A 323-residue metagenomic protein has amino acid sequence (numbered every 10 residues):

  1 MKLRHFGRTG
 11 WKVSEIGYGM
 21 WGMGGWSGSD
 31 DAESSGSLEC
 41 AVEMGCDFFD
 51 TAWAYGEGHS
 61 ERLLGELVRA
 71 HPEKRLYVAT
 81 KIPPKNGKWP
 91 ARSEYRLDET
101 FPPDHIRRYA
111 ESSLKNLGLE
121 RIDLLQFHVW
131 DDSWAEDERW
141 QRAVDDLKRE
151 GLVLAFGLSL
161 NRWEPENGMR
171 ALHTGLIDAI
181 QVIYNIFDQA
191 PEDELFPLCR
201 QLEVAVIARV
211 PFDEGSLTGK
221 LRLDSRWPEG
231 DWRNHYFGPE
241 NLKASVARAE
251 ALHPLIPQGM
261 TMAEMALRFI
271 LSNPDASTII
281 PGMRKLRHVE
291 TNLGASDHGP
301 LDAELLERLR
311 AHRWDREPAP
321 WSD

Functional and structural regions predicted by a protein language model:
M1-L76: N-terminal binding-site loop/beta-alpha segment at the start of enzyme catalytic domains that lines or forms
K12, V42-G45, P72, G118-R121 (+4 more regions): Short loop/turn motifs at secondary-structure junctions
E15, F48, R121-L124, L154-A155 (+2 more regions): Residues at the N-termini of beta-strands
S29-A41, T100-L117, R162-A171: Short, acidic/polar
E33, V129-D323: Beta/alpha (TIM)-barrel catalytic core signal, keyed to glycine-rich beta->alpha loops juxtaposed to Asp/Glu that bind
K74-G87: A short, structured active-site edge motif that brings together acidic residues
N86-T100: Surface-exposed, active-site-proximal loop segments in enzymatic domains
L114-S133: Active-site groove signature of glycoside hydrolases
